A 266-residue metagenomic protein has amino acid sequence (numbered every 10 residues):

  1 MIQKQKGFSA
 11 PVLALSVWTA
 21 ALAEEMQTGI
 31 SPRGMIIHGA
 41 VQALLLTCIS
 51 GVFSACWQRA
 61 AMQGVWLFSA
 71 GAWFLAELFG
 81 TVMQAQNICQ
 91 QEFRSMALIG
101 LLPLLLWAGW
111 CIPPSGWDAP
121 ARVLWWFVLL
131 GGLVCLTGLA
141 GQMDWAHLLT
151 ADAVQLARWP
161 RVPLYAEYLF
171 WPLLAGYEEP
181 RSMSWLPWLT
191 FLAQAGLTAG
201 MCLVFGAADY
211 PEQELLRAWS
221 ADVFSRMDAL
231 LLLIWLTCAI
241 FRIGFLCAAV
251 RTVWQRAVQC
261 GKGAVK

Functional and structural regions predicted by a protein language model:
Q5-E24, H38-L46, S69-T81, L98 (+4 more regions): Hydrophobic, membrane-embedded alpha-helices of multi-pass small-molecule transporters
S16-A108: Membrane helical hairpin/interfacial module
G29-I30, I112-L124, F170-L192, W254-C260: Hydrophobic, small-residue-rich membrane helices and short re-entrant helix-turn-helix hairpins that build
C48-Q58, A108-S115, L139, A175-P180: Structural signal for the C-terminal ends of transmembrane alpha-helices and the immediately following loop
M62, M96-L101, L106-L139: Membrane-interface loop-to-helix entry segments
G80-N87, S115, G244-T252: Short helix-terminus and kink motifs of transmembrane alpha helices, predominantly at the cytoplasmic interface
V204-D228: Membrane-interface interhelical connector segments
K262-K266: Long, low-complexity C-terminal extensions of enzymes
